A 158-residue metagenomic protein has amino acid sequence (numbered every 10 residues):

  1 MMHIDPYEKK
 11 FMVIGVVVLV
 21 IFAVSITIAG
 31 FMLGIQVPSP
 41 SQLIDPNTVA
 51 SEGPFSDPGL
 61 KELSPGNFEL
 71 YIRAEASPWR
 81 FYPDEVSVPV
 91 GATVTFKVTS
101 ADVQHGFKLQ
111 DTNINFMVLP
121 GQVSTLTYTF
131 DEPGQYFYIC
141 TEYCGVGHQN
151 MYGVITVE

Functional and structural regions predicted by a protein language model:
M1-R73: Extracytoplasmic entry segments of secretory-pathway proteins
H3, K108-P133: Extracytoplasmic beta-sandwich strand-turn segments characteristic of Greek-key/jelly-roll folds
P54-P78, Y82-V103, S124-E132: Beta-strand cores of secreted/periplasmic/IMS beta-sandwich domains, seen most often in copper-related folds
S87-V88, V118-P120, G147: A generic structural micro-feature
T141-G145: Beta-strand-rich extracellular modules
Q149-Y152: Extracellular and select intracellular beta-sandwich modules with Ser/Thr-enriched, small-residue motifs on
I155-V157: Interdomain boundary/hinge segments at the C-termini of tandem beta-sandwich modules
